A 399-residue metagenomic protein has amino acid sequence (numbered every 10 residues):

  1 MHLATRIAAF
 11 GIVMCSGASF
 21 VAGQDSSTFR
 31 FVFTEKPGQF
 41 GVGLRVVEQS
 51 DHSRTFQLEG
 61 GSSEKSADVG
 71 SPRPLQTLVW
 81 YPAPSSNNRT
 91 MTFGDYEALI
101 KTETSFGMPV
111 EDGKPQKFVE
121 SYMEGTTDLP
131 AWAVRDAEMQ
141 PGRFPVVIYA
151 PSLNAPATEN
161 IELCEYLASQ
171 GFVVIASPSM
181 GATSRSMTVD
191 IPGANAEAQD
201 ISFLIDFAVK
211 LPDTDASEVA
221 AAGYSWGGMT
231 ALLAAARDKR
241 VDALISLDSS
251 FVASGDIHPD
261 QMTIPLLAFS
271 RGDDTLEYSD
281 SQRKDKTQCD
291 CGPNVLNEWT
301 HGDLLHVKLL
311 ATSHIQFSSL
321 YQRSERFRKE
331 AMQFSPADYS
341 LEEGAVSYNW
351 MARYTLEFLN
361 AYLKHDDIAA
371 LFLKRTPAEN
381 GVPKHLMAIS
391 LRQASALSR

Functional and structural regions predicted by a protein language model:
M1-A8: Bacterial N-terminal signal peptides that target proteins for export
Q24-V147, L341-G344: Domain-level recognition of soluble alpha/beta enzyme cores, biased toward histidine phosphatases/phosphomutases
D25-G43, H52, E59-S62, P84 (+2 more regions): Alpha/beta-hydrolase-fold serine-hydrolase catalytic core, especially in secreted/extracellular enzymes
D128-R185, T275-Y278: Short substrate-entry loop that stabilizes the transition state in hydrolases
E138-P141, D242-F317: The feature captures the conserved acid-bearing segment of alpha/beta-hydrolase catalytic domains
E159, D190-D213, L233: Alpha/beta-hydrolase active-site loop
G223-G227, A231: Gly/Ala-rich beta-loop-alpha elbow adjacent to hydrolase catalytic centers
L233-D242: Conserved hydrolase catalytic core segment
